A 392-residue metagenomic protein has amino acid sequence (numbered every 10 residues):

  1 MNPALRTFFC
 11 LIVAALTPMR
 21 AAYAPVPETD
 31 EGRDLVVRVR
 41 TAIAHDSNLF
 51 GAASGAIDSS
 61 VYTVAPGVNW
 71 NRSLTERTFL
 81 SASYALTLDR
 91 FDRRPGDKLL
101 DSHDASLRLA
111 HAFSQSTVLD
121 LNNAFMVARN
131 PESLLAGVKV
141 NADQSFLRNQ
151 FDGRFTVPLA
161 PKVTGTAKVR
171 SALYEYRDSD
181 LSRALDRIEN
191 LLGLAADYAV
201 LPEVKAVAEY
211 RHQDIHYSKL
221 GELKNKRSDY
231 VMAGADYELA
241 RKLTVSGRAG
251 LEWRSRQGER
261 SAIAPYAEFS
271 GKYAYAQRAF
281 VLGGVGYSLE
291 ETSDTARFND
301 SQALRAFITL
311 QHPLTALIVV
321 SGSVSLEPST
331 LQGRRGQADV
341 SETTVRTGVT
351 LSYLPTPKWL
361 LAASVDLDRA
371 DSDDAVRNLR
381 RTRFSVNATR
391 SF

Functional and structural regions predicted by a protein language model:
M1-T29: Cleavable N-terminal export/targeting peptides
A22-F392: Gram-negative and organellar
